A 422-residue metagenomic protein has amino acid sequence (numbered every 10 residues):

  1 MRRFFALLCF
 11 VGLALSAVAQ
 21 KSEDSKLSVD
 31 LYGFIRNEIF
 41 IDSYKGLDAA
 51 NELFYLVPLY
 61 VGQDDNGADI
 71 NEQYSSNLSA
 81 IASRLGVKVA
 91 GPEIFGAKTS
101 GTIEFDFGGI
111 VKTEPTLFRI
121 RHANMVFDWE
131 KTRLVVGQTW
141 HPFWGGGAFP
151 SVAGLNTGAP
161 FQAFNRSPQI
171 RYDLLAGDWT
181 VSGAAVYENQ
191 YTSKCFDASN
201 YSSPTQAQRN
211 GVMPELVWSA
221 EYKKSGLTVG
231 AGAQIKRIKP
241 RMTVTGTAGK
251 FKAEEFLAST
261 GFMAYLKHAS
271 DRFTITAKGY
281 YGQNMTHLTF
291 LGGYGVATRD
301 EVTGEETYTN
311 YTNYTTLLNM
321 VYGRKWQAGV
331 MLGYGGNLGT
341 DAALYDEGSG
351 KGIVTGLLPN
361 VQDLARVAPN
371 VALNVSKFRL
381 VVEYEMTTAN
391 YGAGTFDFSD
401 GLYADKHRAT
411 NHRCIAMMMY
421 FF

Functional and structural regions predicted by a protein language model:
M1-S22: Bacterial Sec-dependent N-terminal signal peptides
D24-N51, V57, V61-T192, V212-M213 (+4 more regions): Outer membrane beta-barrel
D42-G46, K112-E114, G145-F149, Q190-C195 (+5 more regions): Outer-membrane beta-barrel proteins
I70-Q73, G108-I110, A153-G158, C195-Q206 (+4 more regions): Extracellular loop and loop/strand-boundary signature of outer-membrane beta-barrel proteins
A80, F118, N165, M213-E215 (+4 more regions): Membrane-spanning beta-strands of outer-membrane beta-barrel proteins
K224-V361, A365: Detector for outer-membrane/organellar transmembrane beta-barrel domains, recognizing the amphipathic beta-strand
K377-G401: C-terminal beta-signal and adjacent terminal beta-strands/loops of Gram-negative outer-membrane beta-barrel proteins
K406-F422: Outer-membrane beta-barrel "beta-signal"
